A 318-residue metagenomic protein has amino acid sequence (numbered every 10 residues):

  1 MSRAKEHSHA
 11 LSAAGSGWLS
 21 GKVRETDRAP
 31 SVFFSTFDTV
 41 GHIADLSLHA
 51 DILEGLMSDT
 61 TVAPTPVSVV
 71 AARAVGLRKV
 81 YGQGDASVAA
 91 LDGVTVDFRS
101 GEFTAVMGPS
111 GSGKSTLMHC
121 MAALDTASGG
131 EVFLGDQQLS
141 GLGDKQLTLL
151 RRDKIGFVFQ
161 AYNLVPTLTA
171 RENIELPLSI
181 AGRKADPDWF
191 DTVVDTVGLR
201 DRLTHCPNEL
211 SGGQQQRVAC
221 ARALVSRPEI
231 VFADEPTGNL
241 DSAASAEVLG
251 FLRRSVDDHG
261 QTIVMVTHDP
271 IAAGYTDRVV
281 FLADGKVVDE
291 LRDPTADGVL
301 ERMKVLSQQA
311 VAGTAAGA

Functional and structural regions predicted by a protein language model:
H7: Cationic, low-complexity basic patches in intrinsically disordered or flexible, solvent-exposed regions
F33-F37: Aromatic (phenylalanine/tyrosine) cluster motif
V69-T276, L282: ABC family nucleotide-binding domain
K286-A310: Conserved beta-strand-loop-alpha-helix hinge in the C-terminal portion of ABC ATPase nucleotide-binding domains
